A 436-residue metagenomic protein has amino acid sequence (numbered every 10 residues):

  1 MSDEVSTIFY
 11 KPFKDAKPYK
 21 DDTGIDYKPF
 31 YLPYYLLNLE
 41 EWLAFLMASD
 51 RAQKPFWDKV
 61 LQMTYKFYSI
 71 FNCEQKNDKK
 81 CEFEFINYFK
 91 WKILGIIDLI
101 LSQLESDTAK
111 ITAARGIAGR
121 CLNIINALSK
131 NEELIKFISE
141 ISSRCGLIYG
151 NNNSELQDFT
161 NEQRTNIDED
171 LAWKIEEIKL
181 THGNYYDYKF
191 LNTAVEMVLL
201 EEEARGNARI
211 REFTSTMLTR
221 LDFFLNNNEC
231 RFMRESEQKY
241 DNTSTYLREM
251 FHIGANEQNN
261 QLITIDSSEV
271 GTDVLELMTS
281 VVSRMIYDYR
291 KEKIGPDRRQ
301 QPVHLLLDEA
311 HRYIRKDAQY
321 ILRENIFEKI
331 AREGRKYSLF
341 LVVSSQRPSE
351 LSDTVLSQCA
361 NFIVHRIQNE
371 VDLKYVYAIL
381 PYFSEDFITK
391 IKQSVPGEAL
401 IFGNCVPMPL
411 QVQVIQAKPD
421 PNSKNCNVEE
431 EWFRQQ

Functional and structural regions predicted by a protein language model:
M1, K14-I326: P-loop NTPase motor domains
M1-D21, L32, D353, I401 (+1 more regions): Glycine-rich phosphate-binding loop of nucleotide-binding enzymes
S2-V5, E257-N260, R299-Q301, K336-S338 (+2 more regions): Short, well-ordered loop/turn elements at secondary-structure boundaries
S6-Y10, L262-T264, F362: Conserved beta-strand scaffold positions in the cores of enzyme catalytic domains, especially in NTP/NDP-utilizing
K11, D266-E269, L307-E309, I401-C405 (+1 more regions): Flexible glycine-/small-residue-rich
A48, L322-R323, K329-I415: Conserved ATP-driven motor cores of ASCE-family P-loop NTPases powering translocation/secretion/packaging/pilus
A127, N131-L134, E140, P396-Q436: Conserved P-loop NTPase motor module
S280-S283, A360, Q416-K418: Short, solvent-exposed amphipathic alpha-helical segments in soluble enzyme and RNA/protein-processing domains
